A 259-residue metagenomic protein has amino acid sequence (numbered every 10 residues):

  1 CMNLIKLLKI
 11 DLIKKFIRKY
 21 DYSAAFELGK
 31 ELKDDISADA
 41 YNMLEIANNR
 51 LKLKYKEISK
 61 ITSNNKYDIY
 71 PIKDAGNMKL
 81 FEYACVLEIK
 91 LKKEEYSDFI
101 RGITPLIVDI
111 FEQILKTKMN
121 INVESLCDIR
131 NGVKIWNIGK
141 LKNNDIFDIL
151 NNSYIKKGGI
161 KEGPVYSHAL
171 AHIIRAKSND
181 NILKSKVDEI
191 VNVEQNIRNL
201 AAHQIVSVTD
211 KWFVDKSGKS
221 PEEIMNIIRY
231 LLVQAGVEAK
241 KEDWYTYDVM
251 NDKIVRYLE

Functional and structural regions predicted by a protein language model:
C1-M2: Long, contiguous interaction/recruitment modules in multidomain scaffold/adaptor proteins
L8, Y41, E82, E94-R101 (+2 more regions): Short, well-structured alpha-helical interface segments that form or flank functional binding sites
K9-I17, E27, K33-Y96: Charged alpha-helical initiation segments
Y22-A25: Long alpha-helical rod scaffolds of large eukaryotic non-enzymatic complex subunits
K33-I36, R50, A84, E88-L91 (+3 more regions): A structural signal for well-ordered alpha-helices, especially hydrophobic packing surfaces of coiled-coils
K73-A169, Y245-D248: Amphipathic alpha-helical interface elements
A176-D243: Charge-enriched, short contiguous segments at helix-coil
D243-W244, D248-L258: Conserved non-transmembrane functional hotspots
